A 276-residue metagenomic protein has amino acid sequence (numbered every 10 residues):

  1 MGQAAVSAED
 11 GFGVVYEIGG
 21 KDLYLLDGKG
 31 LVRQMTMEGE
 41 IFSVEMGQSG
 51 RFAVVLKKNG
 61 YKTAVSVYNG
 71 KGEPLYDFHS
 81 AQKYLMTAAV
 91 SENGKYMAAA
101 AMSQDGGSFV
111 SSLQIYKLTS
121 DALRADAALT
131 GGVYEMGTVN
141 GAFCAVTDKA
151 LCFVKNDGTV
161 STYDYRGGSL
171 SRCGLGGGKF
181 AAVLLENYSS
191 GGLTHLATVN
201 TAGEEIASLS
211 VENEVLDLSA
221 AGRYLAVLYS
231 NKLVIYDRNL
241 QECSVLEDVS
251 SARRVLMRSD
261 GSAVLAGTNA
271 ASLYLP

Functional and structural regions predicted by a protein language model:
M1-A100: Non-cytosolic head/periplasmic domains of membrane-anchored proteins
M1-G2, K29-T36, E73-H79, S120-A128 (+3 more regions): A short beta-strand motif characteristic of beta-propeller blades
G2-G11, G39-G50, Q82-E92, A128-A142 (+4 more regions): Repeated scaffold domains used in trafficking and secretory/extracellular systems, primarily beta-propellers
V15, V54-V55, A98-A100, A145 (+3 more regions): Residue position within the beta-strands of beta-propeller blades
I18-G20, D148, N213, S230 (+1 more regions): Short proline/glycine-enriched turn/loop motifs at strand-loop junctions of beta-rich domains
K21-L25, G60-S66, D105-I115, K149-K155 (+3 more regions): Structural motif
Y61-C152: Solenoidal tandem-repeat scaffolds enriched in leucines and small polar residues
T159-D248: Intrinsically disordered, low-complexity segments enriched in Gly and acidic/Ser/Thr residues that form flexible
